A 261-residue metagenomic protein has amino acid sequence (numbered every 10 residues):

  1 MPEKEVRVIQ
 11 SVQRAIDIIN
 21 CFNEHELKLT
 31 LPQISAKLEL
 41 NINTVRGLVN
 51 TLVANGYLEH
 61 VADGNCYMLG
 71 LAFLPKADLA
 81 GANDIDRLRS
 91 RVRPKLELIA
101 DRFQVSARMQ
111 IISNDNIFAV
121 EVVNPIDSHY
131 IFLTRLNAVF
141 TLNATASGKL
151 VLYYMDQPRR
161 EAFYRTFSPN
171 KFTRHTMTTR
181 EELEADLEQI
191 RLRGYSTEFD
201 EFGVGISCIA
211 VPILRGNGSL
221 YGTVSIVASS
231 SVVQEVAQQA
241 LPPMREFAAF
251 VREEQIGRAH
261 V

Functional and structural regions predicted by a protein language model:
M1-N83, E253-E254: N-terminal helix-turn-helix
V8-V12, C66, G70, I85-R89 (+6 more regions): Short, structured helix-loop boundary elements
N23, G148, L152, D156 (+2 more regions): Short amphipathic alpha-helical signal-transduction/dimerization elements
L58-H60, M109-Q110, I213: A structural signal for short hydrophobic beta-strand segments in well-ordered beta-sheet cores
G64, M68-R165: Amphipathic alpha-helical effector-binding/dimerization core of metabolite-sensing transcriptional regulators
T176-F250: Extended hydrophobic
A259-V261: Conserved small/polar residues in nucleotide/adenosyl-binding loops
